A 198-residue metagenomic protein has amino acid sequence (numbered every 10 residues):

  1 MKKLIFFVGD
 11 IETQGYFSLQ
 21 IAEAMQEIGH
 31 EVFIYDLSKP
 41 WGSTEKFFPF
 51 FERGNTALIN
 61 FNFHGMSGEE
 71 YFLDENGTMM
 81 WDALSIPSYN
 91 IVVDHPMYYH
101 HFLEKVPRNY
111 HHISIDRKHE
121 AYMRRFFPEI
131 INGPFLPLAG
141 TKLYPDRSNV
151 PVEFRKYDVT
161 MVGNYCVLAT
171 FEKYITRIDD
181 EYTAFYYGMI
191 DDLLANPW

Functional and structural regions predicted by a protein language model:
M1-I5: Extreme N-terminal starter segment of soluble prokaryotic enzymes
F7, Q14-F126, K142-R147: Extended catalytic core of nucleotide-activated donor transferases of GT-like folds
V8-F17, E129-W198: Nucleotide-sugar donor-binding catalytic core of glycosyltransferases
